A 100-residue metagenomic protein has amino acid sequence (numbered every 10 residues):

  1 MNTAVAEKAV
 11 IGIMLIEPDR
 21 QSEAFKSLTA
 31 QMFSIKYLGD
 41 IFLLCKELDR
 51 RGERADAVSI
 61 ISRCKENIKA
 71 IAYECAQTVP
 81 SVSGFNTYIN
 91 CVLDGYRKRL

Functional and structural regions predicted by a protein language model:
M1-R97: Noncatalytic partner-interaction/assembly domains of nucleic-acid and motor enzyme complexes, especially the accessory
